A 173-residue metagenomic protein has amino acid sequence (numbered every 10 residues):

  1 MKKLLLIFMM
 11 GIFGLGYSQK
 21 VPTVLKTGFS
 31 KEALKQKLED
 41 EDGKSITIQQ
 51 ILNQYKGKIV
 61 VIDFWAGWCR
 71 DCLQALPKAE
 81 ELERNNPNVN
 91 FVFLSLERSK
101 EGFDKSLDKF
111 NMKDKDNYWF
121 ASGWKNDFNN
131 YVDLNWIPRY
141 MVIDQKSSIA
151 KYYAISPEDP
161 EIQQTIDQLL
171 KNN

Functional and structural regions predicted by a protein language model:
M1-P22: Bacterial Sec-dependent N-terminal signal peptides
K20-Q54, L169-N172: N-terminal "domain-start" segment that seeds a small globular fold
E32, K58, N135-I137: Short, small/polar residue-rich loop motifs at catalytic or cofactor-binding pockets
Y55-V60, P87-N90, K113-K115, Q145: Loop/turn elements at helix/coil->beta-strand transitions in domains of secreted/extracellular proteins
K56, F64-E81: Conserved redox-active cysteine motifs that mediate thiol-disulfide chemistry, especially di-cysteine Cys-X(1-2)-Cys
Q74-F110, W124-N129: Structural microenvironment flanking redox-active thiols in thiol-disulfide oxidoreductases
L107-Q145: Short, internal strand/loop/helix patches that form the active-site neighborhood or redox-interaction surface
R139-N173: Thiol-/selenol-based redox modules, centered on thioredoxin-like and closely related oxidoreductase domains
